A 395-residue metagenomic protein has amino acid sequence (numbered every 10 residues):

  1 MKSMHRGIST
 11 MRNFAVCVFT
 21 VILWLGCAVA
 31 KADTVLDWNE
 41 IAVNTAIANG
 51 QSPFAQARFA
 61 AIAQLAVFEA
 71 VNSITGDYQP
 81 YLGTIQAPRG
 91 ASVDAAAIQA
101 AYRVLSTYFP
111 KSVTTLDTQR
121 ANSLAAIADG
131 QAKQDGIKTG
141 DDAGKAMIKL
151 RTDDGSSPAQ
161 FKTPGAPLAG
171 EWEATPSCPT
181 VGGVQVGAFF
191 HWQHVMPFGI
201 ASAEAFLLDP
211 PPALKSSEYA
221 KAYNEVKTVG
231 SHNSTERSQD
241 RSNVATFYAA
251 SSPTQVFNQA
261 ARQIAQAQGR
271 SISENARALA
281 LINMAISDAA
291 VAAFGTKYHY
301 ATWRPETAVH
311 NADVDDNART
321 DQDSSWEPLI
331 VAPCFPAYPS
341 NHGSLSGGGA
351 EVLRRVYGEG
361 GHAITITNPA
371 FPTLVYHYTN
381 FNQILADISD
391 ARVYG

Functional and structural regions predicted by a protein language model:
M1-R12: N-terminal secretory signal peptides that target proteins for export/translocation
S3, C27-V29: Glycine-centered signal
I8, V18-F19, G348: A periodicity- and composition-biased signal for non-globular, repetitive helical segments
S9, V29-A32: Extreme N-terminus of proteins, especially the signal/transit-peptide cleavage junction and the first residues
A15-G26: Bacterial N-terminal signal peptides
K31-G395: Acidic/polar surface patches and capping/hinge elements
